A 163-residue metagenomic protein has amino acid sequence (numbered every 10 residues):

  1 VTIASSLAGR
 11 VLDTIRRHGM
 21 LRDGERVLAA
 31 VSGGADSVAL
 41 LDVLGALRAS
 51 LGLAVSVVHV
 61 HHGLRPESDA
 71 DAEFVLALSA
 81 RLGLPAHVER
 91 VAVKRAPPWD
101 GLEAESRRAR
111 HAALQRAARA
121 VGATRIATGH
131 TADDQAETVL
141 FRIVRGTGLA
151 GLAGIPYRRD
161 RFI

Functional and structural regions predicted by a protein language model:
V1-I163: Core alpha/beta nucleotide-donor-binding catalytic domains of modification enzymes
